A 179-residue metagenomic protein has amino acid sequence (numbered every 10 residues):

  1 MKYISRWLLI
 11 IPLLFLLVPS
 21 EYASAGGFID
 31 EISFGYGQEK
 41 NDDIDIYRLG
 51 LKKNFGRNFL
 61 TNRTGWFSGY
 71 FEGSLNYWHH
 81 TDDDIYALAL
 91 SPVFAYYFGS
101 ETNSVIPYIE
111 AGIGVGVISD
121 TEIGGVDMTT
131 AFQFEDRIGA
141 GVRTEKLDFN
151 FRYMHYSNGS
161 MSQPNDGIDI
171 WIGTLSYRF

Functional and structural regions predicted by a protein language model:
M1-G27: Cleavable N-terminal export/targeting peptides
Y22-I29, G56-F67, D82, G99-P107: Short loop/turn motifs that connect adjacent beta-strands in outer-membrane beta-barrel proteins
E31, T64, I138-F179: Predominantly the C-terminal beta-signal and adjacent terminal strand-loop region of outer-membrane beta-barrel
I32-Q38, F71-Y77, I109-V115, F151-H155: Transmembrane beta-barrel strands of outer-membrane/channel proteins
Y36, L49-R57, L75, L90-Y96 (+3 more regions): Residues on the lipid-exposed face of transmembrane beta-strands in outer-membrane beta-barrel proteins
Y36-G37, W78-H80, I123-V126, N158-Q163: Extracellular loop and loop/strand-boundary signature of outer-membrane beta-barrel proteins
D43-L49, D84-L90, T130-D136, G167-W171: Residues that define the transmembrane beta-barrel architecture of outer-membrane proteins
W78-A111: Helix-adjacent hinge/juxtasegments
